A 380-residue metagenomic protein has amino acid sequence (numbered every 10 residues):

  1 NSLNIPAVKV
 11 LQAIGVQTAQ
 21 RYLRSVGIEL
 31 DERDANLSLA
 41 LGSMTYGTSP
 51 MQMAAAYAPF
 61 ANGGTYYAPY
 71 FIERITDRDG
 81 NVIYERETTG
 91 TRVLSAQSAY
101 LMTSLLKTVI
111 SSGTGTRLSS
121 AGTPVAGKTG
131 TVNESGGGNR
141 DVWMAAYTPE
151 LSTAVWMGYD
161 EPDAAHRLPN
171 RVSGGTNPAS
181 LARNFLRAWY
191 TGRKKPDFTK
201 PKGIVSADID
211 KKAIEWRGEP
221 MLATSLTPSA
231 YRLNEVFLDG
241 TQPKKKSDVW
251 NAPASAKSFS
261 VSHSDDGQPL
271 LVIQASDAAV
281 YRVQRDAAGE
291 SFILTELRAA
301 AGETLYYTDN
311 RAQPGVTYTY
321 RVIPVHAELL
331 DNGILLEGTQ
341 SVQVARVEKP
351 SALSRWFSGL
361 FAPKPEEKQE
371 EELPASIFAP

Functional and structural regions predicted by a protein language model:
N1-T191: Beta-lactam-recognizing serine transpeptidase/beta-lactamase-like catalytic domain environment
E87, V125-P380: Soluble, non-transmembrane domains of envelope/secretory-pathway proteins that act on or interact with carbohydrate
